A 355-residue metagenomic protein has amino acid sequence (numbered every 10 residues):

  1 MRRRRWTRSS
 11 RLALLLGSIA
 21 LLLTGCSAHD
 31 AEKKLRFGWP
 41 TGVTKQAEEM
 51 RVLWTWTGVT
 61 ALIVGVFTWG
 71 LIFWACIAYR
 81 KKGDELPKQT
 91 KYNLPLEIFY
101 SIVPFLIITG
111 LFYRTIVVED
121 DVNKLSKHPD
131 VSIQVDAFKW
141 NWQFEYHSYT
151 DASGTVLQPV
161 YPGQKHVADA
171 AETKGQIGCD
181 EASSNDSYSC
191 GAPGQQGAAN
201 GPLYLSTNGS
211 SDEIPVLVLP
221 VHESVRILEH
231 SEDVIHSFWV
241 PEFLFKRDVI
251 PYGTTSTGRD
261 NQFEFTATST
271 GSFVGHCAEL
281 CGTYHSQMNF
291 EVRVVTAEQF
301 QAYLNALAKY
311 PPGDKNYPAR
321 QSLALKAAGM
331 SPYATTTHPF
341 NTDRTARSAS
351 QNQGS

Functional and structural regions predicted by a protein language model:
M1-T7, C76, N316: General helical secondary-structure elements
R2-I63: Hydrophobic alpha-helical segments
S27-W54, C76-S355: Non-transmembrane, membrane-proximal soluble domains of secreted or membrane proteins
G58-T68, Y100, P104: Alpha-helical transmembrane segments of integral membrane proteins
G65-Y79: Alpha-helical transmembrane segments
